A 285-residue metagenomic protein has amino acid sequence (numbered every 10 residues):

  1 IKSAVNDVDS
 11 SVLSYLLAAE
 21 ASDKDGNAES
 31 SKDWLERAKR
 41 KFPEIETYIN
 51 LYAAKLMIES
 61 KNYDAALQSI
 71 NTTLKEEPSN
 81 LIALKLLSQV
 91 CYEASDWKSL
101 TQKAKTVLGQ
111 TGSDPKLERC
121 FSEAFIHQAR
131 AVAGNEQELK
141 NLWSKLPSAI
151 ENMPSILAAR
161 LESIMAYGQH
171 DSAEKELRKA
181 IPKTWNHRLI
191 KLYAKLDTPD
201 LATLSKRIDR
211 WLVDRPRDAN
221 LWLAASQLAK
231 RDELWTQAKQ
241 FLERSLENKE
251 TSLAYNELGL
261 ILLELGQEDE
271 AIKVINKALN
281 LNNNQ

Functional and structural regions predicted by a protein language model:
I1-A83, L87-A94: Membrane-proximal soluble helical/coiled-coil segments that couple transmembrane anchors to catalytic or regulatory
K2, E36, N71, K105 (+5 more regions): Alpha-solenoid helical repeat scaffolds
V8-D9, P43-E44, P78, G112 (+5 more regions): Short coil turns that delineate tetratricopeptide repeat
V12-L17, T47-Y52, Q68, L81-Q89 (+6 more regions): Alpha-solenoid helical repeat scaffolds
A19-G26, E36-K39, E46-K55, S122-R130 (+1 more regions): Alpha-helical adaptor scaffolds
S31, A66, L100, E138-L139 (+4 more regions): Single-residue signature of alpha-solenoid repeat helices
K75-N141: Solenoidal tandem-repeat scaffolds enriched in leucines and small polar residues
